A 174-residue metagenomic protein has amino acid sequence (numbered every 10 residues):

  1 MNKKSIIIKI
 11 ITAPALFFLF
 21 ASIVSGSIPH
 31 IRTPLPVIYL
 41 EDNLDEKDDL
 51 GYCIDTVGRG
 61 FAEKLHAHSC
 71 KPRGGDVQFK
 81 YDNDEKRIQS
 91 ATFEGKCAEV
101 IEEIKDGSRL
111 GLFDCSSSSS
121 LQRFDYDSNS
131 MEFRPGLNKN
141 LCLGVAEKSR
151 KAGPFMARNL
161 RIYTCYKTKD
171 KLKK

Functional and structural regions predicted by a protein language model:
N2-S25: Classical Sec-dependent N-terminal signal peptides that target proteins to the secretory pathway
K3, N159-K174: Terminal low-complexity interaction tails
A15-F17, I23, S69, V100 (+1 more regions): Short stretches within intrinsically disordered, low-complexity N-terminal or propeptide regions
G26-A62, D76-K105, L121-K151, K169-K174: Extracellular glycan-recognition/adhesion modules and their associated mucin-like linkers
L65-H66, S108-G111, R158-R161: Disulfide-stabilized extracellular beta-strand modules
S69-G74, D114-S119: Trp/Gly-enriched beta-strand/coil motifs that build multi-repeat beta-propeller-like domains and related W-rich binding
G153-F155: Intrinsically disordered, low-complexity Ser/Thr- and acidic-rich flexible linkers and loops, especially at boundaries
